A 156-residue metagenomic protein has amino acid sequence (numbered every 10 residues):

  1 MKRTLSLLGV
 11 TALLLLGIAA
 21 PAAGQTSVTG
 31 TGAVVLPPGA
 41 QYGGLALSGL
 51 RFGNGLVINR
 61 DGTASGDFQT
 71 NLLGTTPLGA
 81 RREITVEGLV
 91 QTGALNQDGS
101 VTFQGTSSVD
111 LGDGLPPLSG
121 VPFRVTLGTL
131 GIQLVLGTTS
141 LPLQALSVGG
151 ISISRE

Functional and structural regions predicted by a protein language model:
M1-L8: Bacterial N-terminal signal peptides that target proteins for export
G9-L14: Hydrophobic helical h-region of N-terminal Sec-dependent signal peptides in bacterial secretory/periplasmic proteins
L15-A22: C-terminal segment of classical bacterial N-terminal signal peptides
I18, I58, I84, I132 (+1 more regions): Weak global preference for isoleucine
G24-L78, L141-E156: N-terminal segment immediately downstream of the Sec signal-peptide cleavage site in secreted/extracellular proteins
Q25-G32, L36-P38, G99-T102, S107-E156: Extracytosolic secretory-pathway proteins
L45-S119: Predominantly extracellular/secreted and cell-surface proteins with exposed, flexible low-complexity segments
